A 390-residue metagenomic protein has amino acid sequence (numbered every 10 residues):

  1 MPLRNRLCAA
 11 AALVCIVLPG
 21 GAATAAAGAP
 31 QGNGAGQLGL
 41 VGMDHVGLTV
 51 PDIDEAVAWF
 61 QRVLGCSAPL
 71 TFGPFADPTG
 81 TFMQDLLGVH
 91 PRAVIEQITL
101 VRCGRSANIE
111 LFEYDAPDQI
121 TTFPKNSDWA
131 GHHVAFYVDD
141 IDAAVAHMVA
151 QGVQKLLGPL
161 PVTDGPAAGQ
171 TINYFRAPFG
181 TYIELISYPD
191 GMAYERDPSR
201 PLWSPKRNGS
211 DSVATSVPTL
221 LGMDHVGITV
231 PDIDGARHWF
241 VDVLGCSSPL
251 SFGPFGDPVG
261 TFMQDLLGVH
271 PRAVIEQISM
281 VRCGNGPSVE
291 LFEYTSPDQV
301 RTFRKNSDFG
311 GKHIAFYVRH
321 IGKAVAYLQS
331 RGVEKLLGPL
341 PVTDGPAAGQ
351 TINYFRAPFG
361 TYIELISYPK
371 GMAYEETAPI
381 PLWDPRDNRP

Functional and structural regions predicted by a protein language model:
M1-A11: Bacterial N-terminal signal peptides that target proteins for export
A10-G20: Bacterial N-terminal signal peptides
T24-G39, L70-F72, I109, F136 (+5 more regions): Vicinal oxygen chelate
L38, T49-S106, A143, A150 (+5 more regions): Core segments of cupin and vicinal oxygen chelate
G42-G47, R102-C103, P117, A130 (+7 more regions): Surface-exposed interaction/gating patches
M43, V50, I98-V101, S106-F112 (+7 more regions): Short, structured motif recognition centered on aromatic/hydrophobic residues
P78-F82, P117-T122, P258-G260, P297-T302 (+2 more regions): A short, acidic/glycine-rich surface segment
